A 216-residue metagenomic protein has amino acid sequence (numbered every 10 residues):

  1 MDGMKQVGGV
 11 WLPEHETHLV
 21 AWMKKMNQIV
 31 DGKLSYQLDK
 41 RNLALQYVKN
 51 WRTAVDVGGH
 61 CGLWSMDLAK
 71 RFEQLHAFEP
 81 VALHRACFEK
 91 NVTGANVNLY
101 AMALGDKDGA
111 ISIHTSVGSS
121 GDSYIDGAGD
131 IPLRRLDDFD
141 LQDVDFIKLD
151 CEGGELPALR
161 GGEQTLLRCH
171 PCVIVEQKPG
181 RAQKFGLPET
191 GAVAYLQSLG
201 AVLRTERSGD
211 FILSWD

Functional and structural regions predicted by a protein language model:
M1-A95, A192-Y195, L203-D216: S-adenosyl-L-methionine
G8-R41, A95-Q142: Glycine-rich adenosyl-binding loop in Rossmann-like folds that engage adenosine-containing cofactors
V55, H76, Y100, P132 (+1 more regions): Conserved Rossmann-like nucleotide-binding pocket used by diverse enzymes that bind dinucleotide cofactors
G59-C61, A82, D106, C151-G153 (+1 more regions): Short, glycine/acidic-enriched loop or turn micro-motifs at the edges of active sites
L68, F88, I113, A158-G162: Hydrophobic packing residues within well-ordered alpha-helices of enzyme cores
R71-A77, D137-D216: Conserved acidic-Pro-Pro-aromatic motif
A86-C87, G109-A110, A182-F185: Short, charged, surface-exposed secondary-structure boundary motifs
V92-N96, L166-C169: Short helix-capping segments at alpha-helix termini
